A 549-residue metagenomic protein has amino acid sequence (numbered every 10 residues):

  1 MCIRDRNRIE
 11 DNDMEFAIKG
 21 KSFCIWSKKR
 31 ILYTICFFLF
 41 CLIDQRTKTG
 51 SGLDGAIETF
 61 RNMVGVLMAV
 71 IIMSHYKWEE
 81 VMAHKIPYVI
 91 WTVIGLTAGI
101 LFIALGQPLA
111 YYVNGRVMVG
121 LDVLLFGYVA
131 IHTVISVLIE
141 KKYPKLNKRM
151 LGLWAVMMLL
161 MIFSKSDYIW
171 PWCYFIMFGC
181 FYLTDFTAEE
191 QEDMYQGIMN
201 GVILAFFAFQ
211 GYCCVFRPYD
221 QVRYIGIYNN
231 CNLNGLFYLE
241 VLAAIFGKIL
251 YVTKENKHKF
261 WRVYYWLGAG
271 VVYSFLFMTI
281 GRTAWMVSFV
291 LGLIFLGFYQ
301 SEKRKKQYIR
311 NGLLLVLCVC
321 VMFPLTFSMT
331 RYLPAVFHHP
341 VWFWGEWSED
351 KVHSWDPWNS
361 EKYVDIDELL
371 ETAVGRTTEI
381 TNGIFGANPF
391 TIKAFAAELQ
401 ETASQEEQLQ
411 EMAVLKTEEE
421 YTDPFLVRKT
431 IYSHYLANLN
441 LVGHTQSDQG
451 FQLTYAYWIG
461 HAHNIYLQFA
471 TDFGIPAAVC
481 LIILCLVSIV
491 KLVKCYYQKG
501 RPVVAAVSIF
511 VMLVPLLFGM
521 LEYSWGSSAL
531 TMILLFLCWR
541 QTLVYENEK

Functional and structural regions predicted by a protein language model:
R6-I9, D13-S27, E80-M82, K491-A506 (+1 more regions): A juxtamembrane structural motif centered on a specific transmembrane helix
T34, F38-R46, N62-I71, G292 (+2 more regions): Transmembrane alpha-helices of multi-pass inner-membrane enzymes
T34-L39, V263-G268, N464, I489-L521 (+1 more regions): Loop-to-helix entry and N-terminal half of a specific, functionally important transmembrane alpha helix in multi-pass
M68-K77, D122-Y143, L153-Q210, L236-A244 (+3 more regions): Transmembrane alpha-helical segments and their membrane-water interfaces
F126-V129, G152-L160, D193-D220, N229-R304 (+3 more regions): Alpha-helical transmembrane segments of multi-pass inner-membrane proteins
Y273, A456-L492: A conserved mid-to-late transmembrane alpha helix and its immediate loop/hinge that forms the functional core
M278, E302-E419, S433-L436: A membrane-periplasm/extracellular boundary helix in multi-pass inner-membrane enzymes that assemble envelope glycans
N388-F473: Long extracytoplasmic/lumenal interhelical loops at the membrane interface of multi-pass membrane proteins
